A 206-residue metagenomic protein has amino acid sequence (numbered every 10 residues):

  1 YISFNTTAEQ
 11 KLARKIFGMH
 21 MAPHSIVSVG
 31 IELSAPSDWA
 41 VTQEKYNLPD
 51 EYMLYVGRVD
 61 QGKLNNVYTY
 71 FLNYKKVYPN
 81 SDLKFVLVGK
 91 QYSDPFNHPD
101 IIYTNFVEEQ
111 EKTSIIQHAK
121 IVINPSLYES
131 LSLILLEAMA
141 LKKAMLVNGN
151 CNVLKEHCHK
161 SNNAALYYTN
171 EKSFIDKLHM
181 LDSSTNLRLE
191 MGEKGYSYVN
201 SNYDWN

Functional and structural regions predicted by a protein language model:
Y1-P23: A short, active-site helix/loop in glycosyltransferases that binds the activated sugar's phosphate group
S3, Y46-L64, F71-L72: Conserved donor-binding/catalytic core segment of Leloir-type glycosyltransferases
R14, I26-K45, P49: Acidic anion/phosphate-binding donor-loop and adjacent secondary structure in glycosyltransferase catalytic cores
G89-T113, I121: Nucleotide-activated donor-binding/catalytic signature segment of Leloir-type glycosyltransferases, i.e., the conserved
L127: Aromatic "clamp/platform" in nucleotide-sugar-dependent glycosyltransferases that forms part of the donor/acceptor
A144-N148: Short hydrophobic beta-strand element within catalytic cores of glycosyltransferases and related nucleotide-activated
K160-K172, M180-T185: Conserved acidic donor-binding segment of nucleotide-sugar-dependent glycosyltransferases
M180, L187-S201: A short, well-ordered alpha-helix in the C-terminal region of glycosyltransferases
